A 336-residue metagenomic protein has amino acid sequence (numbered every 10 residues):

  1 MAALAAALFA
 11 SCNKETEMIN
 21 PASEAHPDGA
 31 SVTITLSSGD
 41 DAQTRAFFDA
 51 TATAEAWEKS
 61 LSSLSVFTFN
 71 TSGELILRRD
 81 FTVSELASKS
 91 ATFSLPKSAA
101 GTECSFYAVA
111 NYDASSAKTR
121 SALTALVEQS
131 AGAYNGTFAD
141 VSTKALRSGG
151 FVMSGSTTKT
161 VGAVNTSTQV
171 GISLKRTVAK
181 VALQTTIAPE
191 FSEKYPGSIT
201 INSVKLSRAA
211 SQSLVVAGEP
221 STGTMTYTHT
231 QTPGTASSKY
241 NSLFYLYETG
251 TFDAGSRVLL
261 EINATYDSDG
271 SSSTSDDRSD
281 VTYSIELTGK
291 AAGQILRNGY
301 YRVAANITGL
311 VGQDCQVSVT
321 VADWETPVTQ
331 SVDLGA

Functional and structural regions predicted by a protein language model:
M1-A6: Sec-dependent N-terminal signal peptides
L8-S11: C-terminal motif of bacterial Sec signal peptides marking the signal peptidase cleavage site
T16-A46, K175-P189: A short, Gly/Thr-enriched small/hydrophobic beta-strand-prone motif that recurs across taxa
I19, S156-T158, F191-K194: Alpha-helix termini
H26-P27, E85-A87, G162-N165: Short, ordered beta-strand-loop transition motifs
T35-D40, A108-D113, N306: Short loop/turn segments at strand-loop or loop-helix junctions that form parts of catalytic or ligand-binding pockets
T44-V127, K180-R297, S331-A336: Tryptophan-paired
Q129-R176, T186, E286-A336: Extracellular beta-sheet/turn segments enriched in Thr/Pro/Gly and aliphatic residues
